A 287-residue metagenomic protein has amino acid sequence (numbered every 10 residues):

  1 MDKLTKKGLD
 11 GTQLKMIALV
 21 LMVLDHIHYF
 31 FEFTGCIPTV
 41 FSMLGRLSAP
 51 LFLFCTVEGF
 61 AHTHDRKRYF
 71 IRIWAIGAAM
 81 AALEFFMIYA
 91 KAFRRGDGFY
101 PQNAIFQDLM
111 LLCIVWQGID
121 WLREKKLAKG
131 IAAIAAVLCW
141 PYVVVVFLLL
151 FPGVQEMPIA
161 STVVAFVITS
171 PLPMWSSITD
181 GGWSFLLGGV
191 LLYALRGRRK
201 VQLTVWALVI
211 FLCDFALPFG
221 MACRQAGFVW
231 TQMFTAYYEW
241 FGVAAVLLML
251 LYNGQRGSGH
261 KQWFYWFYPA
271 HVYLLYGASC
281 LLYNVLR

Functional and structural regions predicted by a protein language model:
M1-R287: Alpha-helical transmembrane segments and their immediate juxtamembrane cytosolic regions
